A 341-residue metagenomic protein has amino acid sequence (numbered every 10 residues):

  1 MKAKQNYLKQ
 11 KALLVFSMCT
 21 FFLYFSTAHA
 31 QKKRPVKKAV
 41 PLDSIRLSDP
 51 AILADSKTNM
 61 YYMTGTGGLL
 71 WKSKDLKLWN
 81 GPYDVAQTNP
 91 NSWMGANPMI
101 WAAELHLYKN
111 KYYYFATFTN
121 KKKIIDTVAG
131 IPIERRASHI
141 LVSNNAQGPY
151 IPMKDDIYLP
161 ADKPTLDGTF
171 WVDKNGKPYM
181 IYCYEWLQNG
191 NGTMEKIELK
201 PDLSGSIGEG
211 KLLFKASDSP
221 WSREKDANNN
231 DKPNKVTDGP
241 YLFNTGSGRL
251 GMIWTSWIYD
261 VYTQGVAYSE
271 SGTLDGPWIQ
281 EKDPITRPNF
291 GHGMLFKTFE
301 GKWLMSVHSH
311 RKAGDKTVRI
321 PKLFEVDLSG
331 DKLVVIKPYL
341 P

Functional and structural regions predicted by a protein language model:
M1-K33: Bacterial Sec-dependent N-terminal signal peptides
Q31-P341: Carbohydrate-active catalytic/glycan-binding domains of CAZyme proteins, especially the secreted or lumenal ectodomains
